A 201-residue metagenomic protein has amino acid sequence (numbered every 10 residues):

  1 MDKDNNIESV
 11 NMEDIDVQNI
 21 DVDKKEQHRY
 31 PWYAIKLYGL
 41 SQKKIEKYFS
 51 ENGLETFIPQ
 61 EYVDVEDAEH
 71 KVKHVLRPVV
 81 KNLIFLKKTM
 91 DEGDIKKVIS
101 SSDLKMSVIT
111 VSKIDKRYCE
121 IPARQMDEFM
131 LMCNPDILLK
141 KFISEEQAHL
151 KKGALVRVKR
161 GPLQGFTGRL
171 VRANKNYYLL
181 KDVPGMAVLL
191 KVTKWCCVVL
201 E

Functional and structural regions predicted by a protein language model:
D2-K152, Q164, L170-E201: Acidic-enriched and Gly/Ser
